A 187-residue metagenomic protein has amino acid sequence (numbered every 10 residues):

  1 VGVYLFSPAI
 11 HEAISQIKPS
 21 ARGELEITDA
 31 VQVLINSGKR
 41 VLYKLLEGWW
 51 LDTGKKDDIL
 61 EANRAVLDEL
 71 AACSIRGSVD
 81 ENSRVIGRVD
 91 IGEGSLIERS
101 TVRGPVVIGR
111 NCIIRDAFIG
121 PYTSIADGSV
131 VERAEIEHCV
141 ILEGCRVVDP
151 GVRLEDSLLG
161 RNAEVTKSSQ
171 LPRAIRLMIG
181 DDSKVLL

Functional and structural regions predicted by a protein language model:
G2-A13: Conserved nucleotide-sugar donor-binding and metal-coordinating catalytic region shared by glycosyltransferases
S15-L187: Left-handed beta-helix
